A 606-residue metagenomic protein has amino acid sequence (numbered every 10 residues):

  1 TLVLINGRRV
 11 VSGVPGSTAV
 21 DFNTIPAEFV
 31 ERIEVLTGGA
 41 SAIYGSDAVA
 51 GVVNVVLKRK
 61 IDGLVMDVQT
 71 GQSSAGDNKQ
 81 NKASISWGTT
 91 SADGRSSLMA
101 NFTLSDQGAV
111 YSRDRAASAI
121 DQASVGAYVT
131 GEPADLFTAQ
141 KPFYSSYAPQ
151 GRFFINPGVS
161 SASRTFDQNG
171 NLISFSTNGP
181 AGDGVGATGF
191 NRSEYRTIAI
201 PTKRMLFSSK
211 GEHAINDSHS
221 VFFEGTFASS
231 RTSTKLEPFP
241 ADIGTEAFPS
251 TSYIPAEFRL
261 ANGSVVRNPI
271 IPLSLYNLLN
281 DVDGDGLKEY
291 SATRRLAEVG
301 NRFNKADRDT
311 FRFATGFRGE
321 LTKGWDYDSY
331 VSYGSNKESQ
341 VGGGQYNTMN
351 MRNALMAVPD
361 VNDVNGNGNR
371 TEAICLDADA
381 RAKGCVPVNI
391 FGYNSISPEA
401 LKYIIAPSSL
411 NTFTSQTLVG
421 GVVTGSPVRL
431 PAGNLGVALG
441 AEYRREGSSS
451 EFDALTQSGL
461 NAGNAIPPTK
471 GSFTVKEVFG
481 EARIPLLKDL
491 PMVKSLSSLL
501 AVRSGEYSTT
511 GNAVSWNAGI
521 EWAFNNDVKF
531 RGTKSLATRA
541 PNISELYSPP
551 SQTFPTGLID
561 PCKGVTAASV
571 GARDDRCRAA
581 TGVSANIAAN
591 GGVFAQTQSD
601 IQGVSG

Functional and structural regions predicted by a protein language model:
V3, A116-V125, S160-T202, S208 (+3 more regions): Surface-exposed, low-complexity loop segments enriched in small/polar and acidic residues
R8-T37: Short acidic/polar hinge/loop motifs at secondary-structure boundaries that mediate gating or recognition
D21-N23, D47-V68, A83: N-terminal periplasmic accessory domains that precede and gate Gram-negative outer-membrane beta-barrel machines
I33-E34, V53-V55, M66, A100 (+3 more regions): Non-catalytic regulatory/gating segments with a bias toward low-complexity or hydrophobic composition
G51, D62, N81-I85, M205-S209 (+6 more regions): Hydrophobic, lipid-facing positions within transmembrane beta-strands of outer-membrane proteins
L57-R59, Q72, W87-D93, G211-D217 (+6 more regions): Outer-membrane beta-barrel proteins
I61-T89, A100, T188-A199: Short strand-turn segments of transmembrane beta-barrel domains in outer membranes, especially the first one or two
V68-Q72, A83-I85, A100-D106, F223-S229 (+6 more regions): Transmembrane beta-barrel strands of outer-membrane/channel proteins
